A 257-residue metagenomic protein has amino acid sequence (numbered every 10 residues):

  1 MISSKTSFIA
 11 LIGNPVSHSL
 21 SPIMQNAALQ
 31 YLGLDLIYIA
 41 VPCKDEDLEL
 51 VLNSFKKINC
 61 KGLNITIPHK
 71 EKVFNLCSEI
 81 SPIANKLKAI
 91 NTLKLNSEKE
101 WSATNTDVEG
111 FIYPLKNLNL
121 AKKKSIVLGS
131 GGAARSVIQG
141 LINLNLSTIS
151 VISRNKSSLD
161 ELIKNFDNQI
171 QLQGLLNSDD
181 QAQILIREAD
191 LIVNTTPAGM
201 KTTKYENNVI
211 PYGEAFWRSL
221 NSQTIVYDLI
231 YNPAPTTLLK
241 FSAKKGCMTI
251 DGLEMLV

Functional and structural regions predicted by a protein language model:
I2-L118, F241: Phosphate/diphosphate ligand-binding glycine-rich loop within oxidoreductases
G13, N105, L115, N119-N143 (+1 more regions): Glycine-rich adenosine-cofactor-binding loop
P15, R154-K156, N232: Residues in the short beta-alpha loop(s) of Rossmann-like NAD(P)-binding domains
I67-K72, G132, P197-M200, N232: Short glycine-rich anion-binding loops that position phosphate/pyrophosphate groups of nucleotides and phosphorylated
N143-T148, K245-M248: Conserved S-adenosyl-L-methionine
L146-D167: NAD(P)-binding Rossmann-fold cofactor-contacting core
Q171-T249: Rossmann-like adenosine-cofactor binding region
